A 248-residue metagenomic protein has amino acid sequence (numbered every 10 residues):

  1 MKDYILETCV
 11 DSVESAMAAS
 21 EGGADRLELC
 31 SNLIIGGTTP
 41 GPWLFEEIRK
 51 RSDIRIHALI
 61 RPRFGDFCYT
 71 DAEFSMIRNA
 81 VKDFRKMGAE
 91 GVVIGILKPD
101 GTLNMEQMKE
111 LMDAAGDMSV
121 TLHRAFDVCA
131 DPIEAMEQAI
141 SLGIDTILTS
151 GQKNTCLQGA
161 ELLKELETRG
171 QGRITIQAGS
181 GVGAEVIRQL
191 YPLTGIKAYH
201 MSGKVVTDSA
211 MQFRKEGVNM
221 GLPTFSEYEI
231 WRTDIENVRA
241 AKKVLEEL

Functional and structural regions predicted by a protein language model:
M1-L27, N32-P40: N-terminal pre-domain/capping segments
Y4-T8, L27-L29, I56-I60, V92-I94 (+4 more regions): Hydrophobic faces of well-ordered beta-strands that scaffold small-molecule active sites in alpha/beta enzyme cores
D11-E21, C68-A80, D127-L142, L166 (+2 more regions): Catalytic cores of alpha/beta
E14, L33-I54, A72-S75, I96-G116 (+4 more regions): Active-site-adjacent beta->alpha loops and helix N-cap segments on the catalytic face of soluble alpha/beta enzymes
G22-L27, S52-I54, G88-G91, A114-M118 (+4 more regions): Glycine-enriched alpha-helix->loop->beta-strand junction motifs that scaffold or abut catalytic
R26-T38, D83, M87-P99, I144-L157 (+1 more regions): Glycine-rich phosphate-binding active-site loops on the catalytic face of alpha/beta enzymes
R49-D83: Short hydrophobic interaction/assembly module
G170-L248: C-terminal alpha-helical cap/extension of soluble enzyme domains
